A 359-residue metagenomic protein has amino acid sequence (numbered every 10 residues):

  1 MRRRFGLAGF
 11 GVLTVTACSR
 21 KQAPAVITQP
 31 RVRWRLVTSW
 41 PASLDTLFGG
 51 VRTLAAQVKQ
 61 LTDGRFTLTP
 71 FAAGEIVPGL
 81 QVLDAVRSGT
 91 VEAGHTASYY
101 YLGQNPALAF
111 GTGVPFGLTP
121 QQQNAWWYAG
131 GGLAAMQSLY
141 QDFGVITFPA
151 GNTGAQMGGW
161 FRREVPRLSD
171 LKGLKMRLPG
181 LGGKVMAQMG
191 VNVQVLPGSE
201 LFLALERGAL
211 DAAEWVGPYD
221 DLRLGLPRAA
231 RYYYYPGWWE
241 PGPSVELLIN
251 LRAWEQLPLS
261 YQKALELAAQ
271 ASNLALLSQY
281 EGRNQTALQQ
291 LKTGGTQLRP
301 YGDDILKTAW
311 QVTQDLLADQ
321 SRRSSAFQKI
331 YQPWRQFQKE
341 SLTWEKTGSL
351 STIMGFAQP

Functional and structural regions predicted by a protein language model:
M1-F5: Bacterial N-terminal signal peptides that target proteins for export
L7-Q123, Y140-P359: N-terminal secretory/targeting leader peptides
Q122-Q137: A gly/proline- and charged-residue-enriched helix-loop-helix capping module
